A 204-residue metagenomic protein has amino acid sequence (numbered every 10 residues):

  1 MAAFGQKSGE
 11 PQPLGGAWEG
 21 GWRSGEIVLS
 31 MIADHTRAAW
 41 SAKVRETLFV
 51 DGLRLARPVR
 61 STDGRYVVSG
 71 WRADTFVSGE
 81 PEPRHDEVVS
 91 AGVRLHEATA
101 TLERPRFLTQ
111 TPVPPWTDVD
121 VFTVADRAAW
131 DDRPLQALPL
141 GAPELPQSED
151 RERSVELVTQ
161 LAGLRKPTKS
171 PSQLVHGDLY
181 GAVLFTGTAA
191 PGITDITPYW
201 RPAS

Functional and structural regions predicted by a protein language model:
M1-Q12, A33-T36, W40-K43, T47-D51 (+5 more regions): Regulatory N- and C-terminal appendages and interdomain linkers associated with kinase/kinase-like NTP transferase
M1-Q12, D51-S61, A100, R104-D120 (+1 more regions): Phosphate-binding glycine-rich loops and adjacent basic patches that engage nucleotide phosphates, nucleic-acid
A17-F107: ATP-binding pocket architecture of kinase catalytic cores
A17-S24, V28-S30, P58, T159-A203: Active-site acidic catalytic loop and adjacent metal/ATP-binding pocket of ATP-dependent phosphoryl transfer enzymes
E82-D150: A cross-family kinase active-site recognition segment
H85-G92, V155-V158, H176: Hydrophobic, well-ordered secondary-structure segments
